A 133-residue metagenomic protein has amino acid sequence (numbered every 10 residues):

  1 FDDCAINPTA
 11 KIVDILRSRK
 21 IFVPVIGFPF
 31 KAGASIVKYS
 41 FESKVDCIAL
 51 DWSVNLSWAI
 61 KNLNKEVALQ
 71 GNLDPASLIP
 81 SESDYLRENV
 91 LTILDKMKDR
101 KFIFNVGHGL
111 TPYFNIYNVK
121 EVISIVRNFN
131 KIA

Functional and structural regions predicted by a protein language model:
F1-A133: Active-site loop segments of alpha/beta catalytic cores
